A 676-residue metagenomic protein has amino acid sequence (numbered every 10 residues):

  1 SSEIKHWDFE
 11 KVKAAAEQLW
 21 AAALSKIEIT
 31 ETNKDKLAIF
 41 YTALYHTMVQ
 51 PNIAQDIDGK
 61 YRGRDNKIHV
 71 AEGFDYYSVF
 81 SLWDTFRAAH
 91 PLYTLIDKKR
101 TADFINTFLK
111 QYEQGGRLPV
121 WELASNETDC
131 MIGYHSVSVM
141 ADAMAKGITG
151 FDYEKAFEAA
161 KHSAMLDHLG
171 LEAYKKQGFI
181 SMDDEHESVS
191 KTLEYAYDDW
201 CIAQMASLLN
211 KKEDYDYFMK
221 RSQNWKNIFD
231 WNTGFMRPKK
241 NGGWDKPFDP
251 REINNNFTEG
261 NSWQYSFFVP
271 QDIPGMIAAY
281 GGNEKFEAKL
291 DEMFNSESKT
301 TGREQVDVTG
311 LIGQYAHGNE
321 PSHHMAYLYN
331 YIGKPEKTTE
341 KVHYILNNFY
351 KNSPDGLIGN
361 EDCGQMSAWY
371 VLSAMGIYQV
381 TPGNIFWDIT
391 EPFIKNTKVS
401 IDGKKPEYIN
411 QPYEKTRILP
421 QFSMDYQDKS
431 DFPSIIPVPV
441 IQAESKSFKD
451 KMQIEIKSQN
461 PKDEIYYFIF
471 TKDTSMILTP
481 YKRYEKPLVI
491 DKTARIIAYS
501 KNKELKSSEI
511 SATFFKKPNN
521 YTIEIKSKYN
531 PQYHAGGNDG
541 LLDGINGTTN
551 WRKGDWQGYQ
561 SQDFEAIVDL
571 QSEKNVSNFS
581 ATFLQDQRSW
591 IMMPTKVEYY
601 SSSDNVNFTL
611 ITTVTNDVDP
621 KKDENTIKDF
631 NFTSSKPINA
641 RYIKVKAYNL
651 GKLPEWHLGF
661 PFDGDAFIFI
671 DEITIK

Functional and structural regions predicted by a protein language model:
S1-L37, D142-T192, M205, D425-Y426 (+3 more regions): Mature extracytoplasmic enzyme cores
S1-Y76, K110, R117-V120, T149-G150 (+3 more regions): Acidic/polar, glycine-enriched structural segments that form the non-catalytic walls/loops of the carbohydrate-binding
T30, D75-V79, T85-P91, L95-W121 (+2 more regions): A conserved hydrophobic secondary-structure block that centers on an alpha-helix together with its immediately flanking
E72-R87, L95-I96, V137, G147-K405 (+1 more regions): Active-site core of glycosidic bond-cleaving carbohydrate-active enzymes
K404, I469-S475, S602-N607: Change "in extracellular beta-sheet-rich domains … of secreted and cell-surface proteins" to "in beta-sheet-rich domains
I418-E565: Short, compositionally stereotyped local motifs that mark structural "simplifiers"
T548-T612, T626-K676: Aromatic, loop-rich ligand-recognition surfaces of beta-strand-rich domains
L610-P620: Solvent-exposed serine/threonine-rich low-complexity stretches and specific carbohydrate-binding patches
